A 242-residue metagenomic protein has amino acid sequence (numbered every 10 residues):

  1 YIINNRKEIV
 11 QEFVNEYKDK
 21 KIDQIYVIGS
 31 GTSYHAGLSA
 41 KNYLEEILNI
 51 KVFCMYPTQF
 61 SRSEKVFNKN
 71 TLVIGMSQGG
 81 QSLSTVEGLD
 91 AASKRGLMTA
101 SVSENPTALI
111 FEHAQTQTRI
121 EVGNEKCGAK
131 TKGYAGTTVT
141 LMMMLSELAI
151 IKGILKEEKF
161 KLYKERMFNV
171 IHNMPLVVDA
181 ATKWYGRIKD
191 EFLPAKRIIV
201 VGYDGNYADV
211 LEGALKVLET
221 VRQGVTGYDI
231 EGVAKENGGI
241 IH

Functional and structural regions predicted by a protein language model:
Y1-D23, P175-A181: An N-terminal, well-structured beta->alpha segment
R6, L176-W184, G224-K235: A general structural motif
I9, M55-R62, I230-K235: Short acidic loop-to-helix transition motifs that present clustered carboxylates
I9-Q11, I154-L162, K183-K189, G227-Y228: Flexible, glycine/charged-enriched surface loops at secondary-structure junctions
K18-N169, Y203, G239-I241: Glycine-rich phosphate-binding loops that contact phosphosugars or nucleotide phosphates
M167-E191, I199, K216: Accessory alpha-helical/coil subdomains and C-terminal extensions that flank or cap enzyme catalytic cores
F192-H242: Acidic catalytic cores of enzymes that act on phosphate-bearing nucleotides/polynucleotides
